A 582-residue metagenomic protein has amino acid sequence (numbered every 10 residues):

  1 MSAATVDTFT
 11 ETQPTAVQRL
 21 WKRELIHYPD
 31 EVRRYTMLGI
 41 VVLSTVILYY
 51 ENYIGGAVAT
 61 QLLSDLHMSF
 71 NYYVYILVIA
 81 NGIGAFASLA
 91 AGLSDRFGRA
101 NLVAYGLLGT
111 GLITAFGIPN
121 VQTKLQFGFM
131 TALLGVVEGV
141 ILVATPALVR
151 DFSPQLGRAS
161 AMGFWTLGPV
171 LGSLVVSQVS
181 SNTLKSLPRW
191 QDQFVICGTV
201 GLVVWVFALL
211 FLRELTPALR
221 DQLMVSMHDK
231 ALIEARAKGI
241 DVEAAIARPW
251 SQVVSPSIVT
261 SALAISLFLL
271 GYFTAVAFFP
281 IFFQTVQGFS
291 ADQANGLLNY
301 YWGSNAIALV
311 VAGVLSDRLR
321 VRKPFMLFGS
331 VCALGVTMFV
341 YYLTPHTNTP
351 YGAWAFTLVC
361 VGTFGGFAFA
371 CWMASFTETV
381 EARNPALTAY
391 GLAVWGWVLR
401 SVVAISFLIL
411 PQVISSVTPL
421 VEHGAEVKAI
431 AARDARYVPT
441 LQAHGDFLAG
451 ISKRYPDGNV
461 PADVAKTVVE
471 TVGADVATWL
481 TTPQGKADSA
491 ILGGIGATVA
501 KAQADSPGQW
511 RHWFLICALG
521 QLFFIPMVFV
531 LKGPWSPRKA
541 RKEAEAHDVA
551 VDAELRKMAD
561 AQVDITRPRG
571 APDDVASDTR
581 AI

Functional and structural regions predicted by a protein language model:
G55-A57, V254-A306, F369, M373 (+1 more regions): Extracytoplasmic gate region of multi-pass secondary transporters
L77-G92, N299-A312: Central cavity-lining transmembrane alpha-helices of secondary-active solute carriers, predominantly the Major
F86-Q122: Conserved MFS/SLC helix-loop-helix module at the cytosolic interface between two early adjacent transmembrane helices
R96-L107, D317-V331: Cytoplasmic membrane-interface "Motif A"-like loop-to-helix N-cap segments of 12-TM Major Facilitator Superfamily
L108-Q122, V331-N348: C-terminal ends and interior cores of transmembrane alpha-helices in multi-pass membrane transporters/permeases
M130-G168: Cytoplasmic helix-loop-helix junction between adjacent transmembrane helices in 12-TM secondary transporters
W165-P217: Helix-loop-helix hairpin linking two adjacent transmembrane segments in secondary transporters
P385-T418: A late C-terminal transmembrane helix in Major Facilitator Superfamily
